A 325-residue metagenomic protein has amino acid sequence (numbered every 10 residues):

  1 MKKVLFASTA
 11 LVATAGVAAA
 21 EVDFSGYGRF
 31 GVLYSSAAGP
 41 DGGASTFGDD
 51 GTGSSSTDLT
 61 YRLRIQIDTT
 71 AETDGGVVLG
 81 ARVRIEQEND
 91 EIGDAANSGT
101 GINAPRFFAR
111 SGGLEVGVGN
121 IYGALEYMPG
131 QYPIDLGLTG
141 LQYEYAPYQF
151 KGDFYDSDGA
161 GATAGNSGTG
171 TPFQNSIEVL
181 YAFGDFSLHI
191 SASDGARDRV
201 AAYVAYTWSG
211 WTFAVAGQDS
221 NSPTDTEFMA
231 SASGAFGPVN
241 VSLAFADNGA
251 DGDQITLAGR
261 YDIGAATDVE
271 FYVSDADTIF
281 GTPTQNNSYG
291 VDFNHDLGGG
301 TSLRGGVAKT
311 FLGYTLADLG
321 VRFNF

Functional and structural regions predicted by a protein language model:
K2-F325: Outer-membrane beta-barrel proteins
